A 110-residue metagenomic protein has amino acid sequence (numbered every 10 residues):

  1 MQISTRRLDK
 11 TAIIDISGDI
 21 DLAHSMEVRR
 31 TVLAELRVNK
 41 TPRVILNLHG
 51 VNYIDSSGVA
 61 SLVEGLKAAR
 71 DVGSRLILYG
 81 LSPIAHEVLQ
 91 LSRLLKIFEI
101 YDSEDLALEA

Functional and structural regions predicted by a protein language model:
M1-D15: Short beta-strand/loop segment at the start of cytosolic alpha/beta domains
L22-F98: Amphipathic alpha-helical interaction surfaces in cytosolic regulatory modules
E99-S103: Short acidic-hydrophobic, aromatic-tinged amphipathic segments that line or gate anion-handling sites
